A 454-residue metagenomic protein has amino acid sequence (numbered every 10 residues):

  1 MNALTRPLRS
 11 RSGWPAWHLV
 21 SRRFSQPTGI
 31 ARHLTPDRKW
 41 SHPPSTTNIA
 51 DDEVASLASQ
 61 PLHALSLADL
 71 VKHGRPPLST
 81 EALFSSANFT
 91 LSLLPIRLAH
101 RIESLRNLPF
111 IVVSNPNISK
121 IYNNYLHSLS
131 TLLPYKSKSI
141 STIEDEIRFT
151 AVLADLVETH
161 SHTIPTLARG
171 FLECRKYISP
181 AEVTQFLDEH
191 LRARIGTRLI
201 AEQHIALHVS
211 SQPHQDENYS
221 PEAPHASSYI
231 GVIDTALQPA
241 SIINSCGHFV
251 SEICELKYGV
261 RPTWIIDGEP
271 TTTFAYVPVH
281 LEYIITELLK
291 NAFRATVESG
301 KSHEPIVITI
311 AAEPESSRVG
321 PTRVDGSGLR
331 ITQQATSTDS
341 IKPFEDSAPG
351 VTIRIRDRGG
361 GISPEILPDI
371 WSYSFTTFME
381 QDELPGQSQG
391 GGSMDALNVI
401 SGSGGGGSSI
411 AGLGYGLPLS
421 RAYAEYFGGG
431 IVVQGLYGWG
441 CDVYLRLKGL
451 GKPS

Functional and structural regions predicted by a protein language model:
M1-Q60, S454: N-terminal mitochondrial targeting presequence
P44, N48-Y258, P278: Signal-transmission coiled-coils
E252-I253, V277-E315, T322-S347, P418-Y426: Conserved ATP-binding N-box helix of the HATPase_c
P262-I284: Conserved short strand/loop->alpha-helix "switch" segment adjacent to the catalytic nucleotide/phosphoryl-transfer site
D357: Acidic ATP/Mg2+-coordinating residue in the GHKL
G361, G414, L436-Y444, G451-P453: Glycine-rich nucleotide-binding loop
I362-S403: Short conserved segment of the HATPase_c
G404-G406, G428-G435: Glycine-rich ATP-binding loops of the HATPase_c
